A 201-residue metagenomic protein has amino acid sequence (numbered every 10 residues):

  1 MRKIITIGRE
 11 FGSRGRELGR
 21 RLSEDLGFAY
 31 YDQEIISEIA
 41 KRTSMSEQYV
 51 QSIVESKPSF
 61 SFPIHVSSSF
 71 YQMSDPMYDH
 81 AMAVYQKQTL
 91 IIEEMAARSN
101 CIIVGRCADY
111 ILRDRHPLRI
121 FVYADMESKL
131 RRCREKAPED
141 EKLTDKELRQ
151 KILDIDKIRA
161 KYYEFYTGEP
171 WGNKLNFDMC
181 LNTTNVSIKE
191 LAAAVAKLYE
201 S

Functional and structural regions predicted by a protein language model:
T6-R20: Glycine-rich phosphate-binding P-loop
A29-A40: Short beta-strand-centered segment that lines the nucleotide-binding/catalytic pocket of NTP-utilizing
A40-N100: ATP-dependent small-molecule kinase phosphotransfer cores that center on conserved nucleotide phosphate-binding segments
F60-H65, K142-I188: Small-molecule kinase domains that catalyze NTP-dependent phosphoryl transfer to phosphate-bearing small molecules
T89, I188-A196: Short, amphipathic alpha-helical "lid/cap" segments that border enzyme active or binding sites
G105-D109: Short, polar loop motifs at secondary-structure junctions
D114-E135, L143-L153: Conserved phosphate-donor/acceptor-positioning beta-strand/loop module used by diverse small-molecule
